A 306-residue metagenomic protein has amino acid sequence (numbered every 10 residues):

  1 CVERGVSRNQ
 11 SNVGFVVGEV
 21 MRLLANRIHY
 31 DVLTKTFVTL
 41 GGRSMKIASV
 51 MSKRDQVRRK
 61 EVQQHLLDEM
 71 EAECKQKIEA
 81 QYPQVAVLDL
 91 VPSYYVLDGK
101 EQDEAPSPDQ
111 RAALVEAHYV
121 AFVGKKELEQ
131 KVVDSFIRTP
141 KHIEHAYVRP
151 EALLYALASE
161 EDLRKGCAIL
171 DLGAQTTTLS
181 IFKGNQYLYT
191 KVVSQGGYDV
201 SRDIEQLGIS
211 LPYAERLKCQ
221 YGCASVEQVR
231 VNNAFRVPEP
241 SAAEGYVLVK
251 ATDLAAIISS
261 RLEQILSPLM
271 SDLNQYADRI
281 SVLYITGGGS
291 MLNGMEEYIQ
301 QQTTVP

Functional and structural regions predicted by a protein language model:
C1-T36, L40-C167, L188, S210 (+3 more regions): Nucleotide/phosphate-binding catalytic cleft detector across ATP-hydrolyzing and phosphate-transferring enzymes
N9-V20, L128, G196, V200 (+7 more regions): Helical mechanochemical/support elements of P-loop NTPase systems and associated helical scaffolds
V38, F136, D171, I204 (+2 more regions): Residue-level signature of catalytic and energy-coupling elements of molecular machines, predominantly ATP/GTP-dependent
T39, R149, L172, F182 (+1 more regions): Generic beta-strand/beta-sheet core signal
I47-V50, L179, M295-E296: Short glycine-/acidic-enriched loop or helix-start segments at secondary-structure transitions that form or flank
E73, K131-S135, A156, D203 (+3 more regions): Alpha-helical scaffold segments in soluble metabolic enzymes
E160-V226: Acidic, glycine-rich loop-and-beta core segments that form the ion-binding/anion-interacting portion of active sites
A243-P306: C-terminal structural cap/anchor segments
